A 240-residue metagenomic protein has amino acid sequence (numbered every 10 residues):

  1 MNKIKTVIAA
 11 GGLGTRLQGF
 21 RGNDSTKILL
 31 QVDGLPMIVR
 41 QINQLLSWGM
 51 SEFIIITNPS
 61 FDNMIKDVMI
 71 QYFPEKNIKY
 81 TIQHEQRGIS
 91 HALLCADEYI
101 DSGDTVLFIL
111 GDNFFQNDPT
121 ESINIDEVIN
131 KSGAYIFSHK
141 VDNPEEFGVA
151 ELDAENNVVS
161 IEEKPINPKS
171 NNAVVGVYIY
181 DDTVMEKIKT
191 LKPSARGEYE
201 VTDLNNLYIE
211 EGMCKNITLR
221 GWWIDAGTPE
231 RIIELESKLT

Functional and structural regions predicted by a protein language model:
M1-I8, Q18-G19, L35-F108, F114-E121 (+1 more regions): Conserved N-terminal catalytic core of the sugar/cofactor nucleotidyltransferase
V7-G11, I28-Q31: A conserved hydrophobic helix/loop-capping motif in glycosyltransferases and polysaccharide synthases
L13, D112-N113: Active-site metal-binding loops of divalent metal-dependent hydrolases
N23-K27: Short alpha-helical oligomerization interface
L29, A150-L152, N216: A structural signal for short hydrophobic beta-strand segments in well-ordered beta-sheet cores
N117-E145: Conserved donor-nucleotide/metal-binding helix-loop-beta segment in metal-dependent transferases, i.e., the alpha-helix
D126, N157-T240: Catalytic-core segments of class I nucleotidyltransferases/pyrophosphorylases that form NMP-activated intermediates
A134, K140-P168: Anionic-ligand binding region
